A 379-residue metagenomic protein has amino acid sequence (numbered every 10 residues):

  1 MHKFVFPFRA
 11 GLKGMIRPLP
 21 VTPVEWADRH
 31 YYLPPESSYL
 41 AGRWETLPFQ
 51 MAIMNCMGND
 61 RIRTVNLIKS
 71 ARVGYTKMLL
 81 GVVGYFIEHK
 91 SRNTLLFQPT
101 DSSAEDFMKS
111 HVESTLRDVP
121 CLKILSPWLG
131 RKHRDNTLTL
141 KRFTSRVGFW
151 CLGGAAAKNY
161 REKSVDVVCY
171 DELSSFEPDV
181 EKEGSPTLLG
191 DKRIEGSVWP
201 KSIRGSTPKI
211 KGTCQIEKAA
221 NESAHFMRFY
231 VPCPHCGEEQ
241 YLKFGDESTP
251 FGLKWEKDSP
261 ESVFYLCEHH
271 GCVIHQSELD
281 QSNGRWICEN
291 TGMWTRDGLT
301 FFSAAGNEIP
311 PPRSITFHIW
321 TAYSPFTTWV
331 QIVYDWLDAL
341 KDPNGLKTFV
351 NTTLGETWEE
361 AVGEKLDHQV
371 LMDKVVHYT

Functional and structural regions predicted by a protein language model:
M1-T379: Phosphate/NTP-binding elements of NTP-utilizing enzymes
